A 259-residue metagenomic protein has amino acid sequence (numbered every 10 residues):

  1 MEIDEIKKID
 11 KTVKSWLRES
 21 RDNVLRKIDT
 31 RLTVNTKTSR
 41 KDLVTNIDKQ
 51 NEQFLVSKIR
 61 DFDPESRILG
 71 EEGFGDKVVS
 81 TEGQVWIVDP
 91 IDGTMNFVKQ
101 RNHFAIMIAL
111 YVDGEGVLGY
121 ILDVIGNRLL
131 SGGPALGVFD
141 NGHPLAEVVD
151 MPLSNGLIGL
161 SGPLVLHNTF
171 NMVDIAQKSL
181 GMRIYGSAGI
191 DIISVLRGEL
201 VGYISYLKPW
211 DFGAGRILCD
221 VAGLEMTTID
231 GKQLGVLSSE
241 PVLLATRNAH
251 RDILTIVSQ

Functional and structural regions predicted by a protein language model:
M1-I91: N-terminal subdomain of lithium-sensitive/metallo-dependent phosphomonoesterases centered on the IMPase/IPPase/PAP
V24-K27, D48, I59, T94 (+6 more regions): Residue-level signal for inorganic ion chemistry
K49, E72, P90-G93, V124 (+3 more regions): Generic detector of well-ordered alpha-helical packing
G70-E72, G142, G186: Short loop/edge segments at beta-strand edges and connector loops that shape dinucleotide/nucleotide cofactor-binding
S80-L136: DPxDG-like acidic metal-binding loop motif
V117, L145-E147, L234: Short, isolated positions in well-ordered beta-strands
V124-S154: ATP-dependent small-molecule kinase catalytic core of the GHMP/sugar-kinase superfamily and closely related
V149-Q259: An extended, acidic
